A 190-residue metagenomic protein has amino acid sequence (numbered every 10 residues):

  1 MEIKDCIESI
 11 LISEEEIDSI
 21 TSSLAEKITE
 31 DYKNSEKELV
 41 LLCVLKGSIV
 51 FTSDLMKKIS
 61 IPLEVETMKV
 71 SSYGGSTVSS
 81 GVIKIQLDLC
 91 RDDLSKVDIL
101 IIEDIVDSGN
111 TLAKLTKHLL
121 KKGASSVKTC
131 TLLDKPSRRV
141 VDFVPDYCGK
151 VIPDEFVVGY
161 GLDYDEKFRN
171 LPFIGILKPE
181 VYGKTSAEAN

Functional and structural regions predicted by a protein language model:
M1-N190: PRPP-associated nucleotide enzymes
